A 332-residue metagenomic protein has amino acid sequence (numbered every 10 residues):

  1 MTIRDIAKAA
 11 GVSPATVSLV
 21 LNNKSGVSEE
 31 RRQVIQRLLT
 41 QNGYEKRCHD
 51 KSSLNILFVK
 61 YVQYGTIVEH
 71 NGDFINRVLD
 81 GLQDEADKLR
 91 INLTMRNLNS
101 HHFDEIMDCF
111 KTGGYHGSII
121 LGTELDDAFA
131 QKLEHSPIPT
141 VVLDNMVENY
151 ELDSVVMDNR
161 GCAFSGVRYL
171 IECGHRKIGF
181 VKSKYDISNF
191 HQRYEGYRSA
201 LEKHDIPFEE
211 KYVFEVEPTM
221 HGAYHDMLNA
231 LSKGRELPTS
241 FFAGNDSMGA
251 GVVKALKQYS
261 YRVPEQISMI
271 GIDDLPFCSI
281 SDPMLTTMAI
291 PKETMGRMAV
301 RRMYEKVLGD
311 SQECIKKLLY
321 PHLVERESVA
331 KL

Functional and structural regions predicted by a protein language model:
M1-S53: N-terminal helix-turn-helix DNA-binding module of bacterial transcription factors
S13, E45, H116, R176-K177 (+1 more regions): Short acidic/polar active-site loop segments enriched in Thr and Asp
L38, G81-E85, K132, Q192-H204 (+2 more regions): Alpha-helical structural signal in soluble globular domains
N55-R168, E172, L231-S232, E236 (+1 more regions): Alpha-helical recognition/docking segments in bacterial nutrient-uptake and carbohydrate-utilization systems
V59-Y61, L121, L143, F180-V181 (+3 more regions): Short hydrophobic segments within beta-strands
Y61-N76, M95-F103, V155-S165, V181-L228 (+4 more regions): Hinge/beta->alpha junction and helix N-cap segments in small-molecule ligand-binding domains
D226-L332: Flexible loop/turn connectors
